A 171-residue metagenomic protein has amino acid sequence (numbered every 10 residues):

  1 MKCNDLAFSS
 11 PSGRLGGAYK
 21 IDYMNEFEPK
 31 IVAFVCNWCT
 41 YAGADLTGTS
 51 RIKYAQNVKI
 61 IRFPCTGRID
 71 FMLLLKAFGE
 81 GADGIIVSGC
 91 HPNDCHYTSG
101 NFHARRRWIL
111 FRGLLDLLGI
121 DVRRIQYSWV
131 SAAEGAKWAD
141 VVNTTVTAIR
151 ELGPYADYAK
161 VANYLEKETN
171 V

Functional and structural regions predicted by a protein language model:
L6-S9: Short hydrophobic targeting helices and cationic amphipathic motifs that mediate membrane/organellar targeting
G13-R14: Glycine-biased, low-complexity coil/linker segments
A18-V171: Iron-sulfur-associated redox domains of electron-transfer enzymes in respiratory and anaerobic energy metabolism
